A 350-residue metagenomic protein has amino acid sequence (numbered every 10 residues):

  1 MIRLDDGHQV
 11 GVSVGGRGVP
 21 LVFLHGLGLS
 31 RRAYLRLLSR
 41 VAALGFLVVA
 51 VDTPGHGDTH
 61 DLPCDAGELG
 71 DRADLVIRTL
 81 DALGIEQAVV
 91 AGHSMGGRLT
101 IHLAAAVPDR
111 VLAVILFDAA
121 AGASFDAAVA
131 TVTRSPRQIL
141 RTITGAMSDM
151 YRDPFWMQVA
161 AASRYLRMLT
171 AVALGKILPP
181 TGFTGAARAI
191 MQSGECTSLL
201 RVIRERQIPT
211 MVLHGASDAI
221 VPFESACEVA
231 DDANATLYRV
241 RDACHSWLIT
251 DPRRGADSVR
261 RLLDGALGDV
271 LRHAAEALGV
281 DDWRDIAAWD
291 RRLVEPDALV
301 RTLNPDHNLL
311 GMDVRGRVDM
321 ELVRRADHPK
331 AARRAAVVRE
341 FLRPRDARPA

Functional and structural regions predicted by a protein language model:
D5, A50-A91: Active-site loop/oxyanion-hole signature of alpha/beta-hydrolase fold enzymes
H8, S13-D58: Conserved HGGG/HGGXW glycine-rich cap/lid loop of the alpha/beta-hydrolase fold
A105, V114-G145: Flexible "cap/lid" loop of the alpha/beta hydrolase fold
F125-A130, T144-E205: Conserved alpha/beta-hydrolase catalytic His-Asp/Glu region
R206, V212-H214, D218: Short beta-strand/loop motif that positions the catalytic acidic residue of the alpha/beta-hydrolase fold
A216-V221, H245-S246: Acidic catalytic loop of the alpha/beta-hydrolase fold
P222-A230: Short alpha-helix in the alpha/beta-hydrolase fold that links the catalytic acid
A243-A256, A274: Catalytic histidine-centered segment of alpha/beta-hydrolase-like enzymes
